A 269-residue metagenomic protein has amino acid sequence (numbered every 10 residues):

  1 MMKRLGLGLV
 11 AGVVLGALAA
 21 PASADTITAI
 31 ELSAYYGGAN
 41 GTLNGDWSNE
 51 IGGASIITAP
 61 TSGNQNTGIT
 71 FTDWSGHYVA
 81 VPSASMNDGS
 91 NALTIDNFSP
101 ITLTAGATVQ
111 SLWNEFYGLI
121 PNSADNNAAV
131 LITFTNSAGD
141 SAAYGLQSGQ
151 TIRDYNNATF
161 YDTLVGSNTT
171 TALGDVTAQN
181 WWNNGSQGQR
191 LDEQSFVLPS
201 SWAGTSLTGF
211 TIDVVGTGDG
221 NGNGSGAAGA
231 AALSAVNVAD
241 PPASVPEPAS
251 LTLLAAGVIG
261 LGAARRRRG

Functional and structural regions predicted by a protein language model:
M1-L9: Bacterial N-terminal signal peptides that target proteins for export
M1-M2, N221, A264: Generic N-terminal leader/processing signal
G8-A17: Bacterial N-terminal signal peptides
A17, P242-S244: Generic N-terminal simple sequence motifs
L18-A24: Sec/Tat signal peptide C-region and signal peptidase I cleavage site
D25-P242: N-terminal/edge-of-domain interface segments
P246-A264: A short, hydrophobic C-terminal helix/tail in secreted or cell-surface proteins
R266-G269: Short, charged juxtamembrane terminal tails flanking transmembrane helices
